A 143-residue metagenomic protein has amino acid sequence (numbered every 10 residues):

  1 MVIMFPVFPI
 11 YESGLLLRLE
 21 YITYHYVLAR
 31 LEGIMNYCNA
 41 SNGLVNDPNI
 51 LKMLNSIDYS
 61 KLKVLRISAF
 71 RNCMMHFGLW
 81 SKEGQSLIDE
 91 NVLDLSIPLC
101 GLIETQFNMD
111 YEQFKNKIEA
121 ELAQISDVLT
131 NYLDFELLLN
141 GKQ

Functional and structural regions predicted by a protein language model:
M1-K63, D94-Q143: Amphipathic alpha-helical interface segments
I57-C100: Histidine-centered, metal-coordinating catalytic motifs and their short helical/loop contexts
